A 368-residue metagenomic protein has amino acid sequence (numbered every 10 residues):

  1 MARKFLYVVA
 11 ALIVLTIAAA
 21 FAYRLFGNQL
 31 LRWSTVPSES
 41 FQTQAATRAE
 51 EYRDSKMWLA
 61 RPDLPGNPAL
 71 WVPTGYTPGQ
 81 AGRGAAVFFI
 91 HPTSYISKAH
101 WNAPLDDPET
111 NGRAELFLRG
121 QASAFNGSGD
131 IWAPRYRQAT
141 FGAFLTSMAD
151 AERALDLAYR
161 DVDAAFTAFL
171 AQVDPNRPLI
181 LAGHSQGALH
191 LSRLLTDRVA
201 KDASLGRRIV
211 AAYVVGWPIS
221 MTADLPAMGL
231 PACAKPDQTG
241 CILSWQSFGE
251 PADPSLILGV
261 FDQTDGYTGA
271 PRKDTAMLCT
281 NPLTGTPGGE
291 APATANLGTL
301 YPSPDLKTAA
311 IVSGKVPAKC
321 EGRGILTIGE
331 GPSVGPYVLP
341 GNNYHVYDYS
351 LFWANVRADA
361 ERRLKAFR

Functional and structural regions predicted by a protein language model:
L6, Q29, D161-N176, D197-P336 (+3 more regions): Surface cap/lid and interfacial helix-loop subdomains adjacent to catalytic sites that gate substrate access
L6-A22: Hydrophobic membrane-insertion alpha-helices, especially the h-region of bacterial N-terminal signal peptides
G27-W33, P37-Y52, H91-P178, G329-R368: Active-site catalytic motif of lipid deacylating hydrolases and related acyltransferases
F41-V72, G84: N-terminal regions that are enriched for targeting/export leaders and immediately downstream pro/stem segments
L70-G84, R119-F125: Short amphipathic alpha-helices and their capping/turn segments at secondary-structure boundaries
G84-P92: Short beta-strand element of the alpha/beta-hydrolase
L118, L191-V199: Short, well-ordered amphipathic alpha-helices
G183-L191: Gly/Ala-rich beta-loop-alpha elbow adjacent to hydrolase catalytic centers
